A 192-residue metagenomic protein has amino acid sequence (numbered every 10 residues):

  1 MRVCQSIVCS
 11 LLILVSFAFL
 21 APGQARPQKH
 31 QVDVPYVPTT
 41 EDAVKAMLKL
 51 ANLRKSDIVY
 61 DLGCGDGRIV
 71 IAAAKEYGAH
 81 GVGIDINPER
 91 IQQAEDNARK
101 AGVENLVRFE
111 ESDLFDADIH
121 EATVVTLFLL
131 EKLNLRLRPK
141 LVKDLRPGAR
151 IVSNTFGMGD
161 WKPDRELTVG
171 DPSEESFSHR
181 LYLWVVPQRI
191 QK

Functional and structural regions predicted by a protein language model:
V8-A18: Bacterial N-terminal signal peptides
F19-R54: Class I SAM-dependent transferase core
S56-G65: Conserved class I S-adenosyl-L-methionine
R68-A79: Conserved SAM-binding loop of SAM-dependent methyltransferases across substrates and taxa, primarily the Class I
H80-D85: Conserved SAM-binding motif I beta-strand of class I
P88-E121: S-adenosyl-L-methionine
H120-R136: A short SAM/SAH-binding and catalytic strip from SAM-dependent methyltransferases
K132-K192: C-terminal substrate-binding/active-site "lid" region of AdoMet-derived donor-dependent transferases
